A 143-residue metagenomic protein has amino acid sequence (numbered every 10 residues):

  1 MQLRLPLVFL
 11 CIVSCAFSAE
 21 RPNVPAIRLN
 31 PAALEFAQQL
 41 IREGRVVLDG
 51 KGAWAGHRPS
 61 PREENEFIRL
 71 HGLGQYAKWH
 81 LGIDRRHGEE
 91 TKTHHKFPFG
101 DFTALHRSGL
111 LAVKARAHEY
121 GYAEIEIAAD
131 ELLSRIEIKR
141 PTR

Functional and structural regions predicted by a protein language model:
Q2-F9: Sec-dependent signal peptide recognition, specifically the positively charged N-region followed immediately by
L10-S18: Hydrophobic h-region of N-terminal signal peptides that target proteins for export in Gram-negative bacteria
A19-R143: Extended terminal accessory/targeting regions
